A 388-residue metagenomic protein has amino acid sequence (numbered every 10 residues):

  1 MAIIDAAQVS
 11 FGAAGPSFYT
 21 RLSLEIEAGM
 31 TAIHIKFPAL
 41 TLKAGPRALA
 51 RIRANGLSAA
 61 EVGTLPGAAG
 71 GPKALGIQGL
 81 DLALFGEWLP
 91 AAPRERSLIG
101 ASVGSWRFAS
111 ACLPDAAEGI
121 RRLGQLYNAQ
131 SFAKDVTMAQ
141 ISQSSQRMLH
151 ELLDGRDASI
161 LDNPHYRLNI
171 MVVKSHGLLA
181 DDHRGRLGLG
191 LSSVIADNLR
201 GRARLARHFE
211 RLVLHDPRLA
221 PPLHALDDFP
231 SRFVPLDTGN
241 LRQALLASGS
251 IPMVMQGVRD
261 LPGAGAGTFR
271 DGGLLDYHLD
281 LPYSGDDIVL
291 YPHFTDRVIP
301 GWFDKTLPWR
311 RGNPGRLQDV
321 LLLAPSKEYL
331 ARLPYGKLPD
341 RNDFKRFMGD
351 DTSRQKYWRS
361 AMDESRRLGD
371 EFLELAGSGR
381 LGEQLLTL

Functional and structural regions predicted by a protein language model:
A2-I3, E25: Generic short N-terminal amphipathic or hydrophobic helices
A6-V9: Ser/Thr/Pro/Gly-rich low-complexity, intrinsically disordered segments
F11, F18-Y19: Aromatic (phenylalanine/tyrosine) cluster motif
Y19-E25: Short, compositionally biased terminal leader/tail segments enriched in small/polar residues
I26-S97, S110-L388: Patatin-like phospholipase
S102: Catalytic nucleophile serine of serine hydrolases, specifically the conserved "nucleophile elbow" pentapeptide
